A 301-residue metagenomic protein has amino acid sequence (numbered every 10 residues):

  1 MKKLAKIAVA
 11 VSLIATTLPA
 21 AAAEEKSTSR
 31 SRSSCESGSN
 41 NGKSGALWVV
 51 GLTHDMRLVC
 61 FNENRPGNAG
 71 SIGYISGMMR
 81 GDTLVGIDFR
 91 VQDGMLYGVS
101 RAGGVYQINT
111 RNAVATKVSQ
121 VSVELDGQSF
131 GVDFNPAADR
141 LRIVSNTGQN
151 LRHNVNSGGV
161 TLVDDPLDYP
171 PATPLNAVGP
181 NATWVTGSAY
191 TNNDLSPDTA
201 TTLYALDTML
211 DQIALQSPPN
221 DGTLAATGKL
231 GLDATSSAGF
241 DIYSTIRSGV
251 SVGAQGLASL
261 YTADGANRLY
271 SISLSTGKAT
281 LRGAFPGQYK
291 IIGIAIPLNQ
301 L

Functional and structural regions predicted by a protein language model:
M1-P19: Gram-negative bacterial Sec-dependent N-terminal signal peptides
C35-N64: An edge-strand/N-cap motif at the start of beta-rich repeat modules
W48-L52, M95-G98, D139-I143, P197 (+2 more regions): Conserved beta-propeller blade signature
D55-V59, G94, A102-Y106, T147-N150 (+2 more regions): Loop/turn residues immediately N-terminal
E63-P66, N109-A113, N154-G158, P218-D221 (+1 more regions): Short loop/turn segments that connect beta-strands within beta-propeller blades
G70-M79, V114-V123, V160-V178, T223-L232 (+1 more regions): A short beta-strand motif characteristic of beta-propeller blades
R80-F89, V123-A137, P170-N193, D233-T245 (+1 more regions): Repeated scaffold domains used in trafficking and secretory/extracellular systems, primarily beta-propellers
S196-G231: Short helix-loop boundary/capping segments
